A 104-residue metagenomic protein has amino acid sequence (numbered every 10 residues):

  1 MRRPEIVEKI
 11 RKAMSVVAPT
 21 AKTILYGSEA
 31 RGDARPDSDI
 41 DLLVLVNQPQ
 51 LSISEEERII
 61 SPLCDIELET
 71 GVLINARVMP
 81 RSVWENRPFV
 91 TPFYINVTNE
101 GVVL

Functional and structural regions predicted by a protein language model:
M1-K22, A30-G32, P36, N47-L104: Catalytic core of pol beta-like nucleotidyltransferases
I40-L45: Short beta-strand->loop micro-motif that forms the acidic, two-metal-ion catalytic signature in nucleotide-processing
